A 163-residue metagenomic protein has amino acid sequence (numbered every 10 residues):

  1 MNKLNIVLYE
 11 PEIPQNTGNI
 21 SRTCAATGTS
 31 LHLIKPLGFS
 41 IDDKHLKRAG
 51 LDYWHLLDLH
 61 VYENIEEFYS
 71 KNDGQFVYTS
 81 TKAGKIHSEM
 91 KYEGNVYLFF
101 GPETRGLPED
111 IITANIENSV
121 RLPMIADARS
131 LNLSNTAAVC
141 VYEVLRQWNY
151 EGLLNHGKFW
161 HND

Functional and structural regions predicted by a protein language model:
M1-D163: Post-transcriptional modification and biogenesis factors for structured RNAs of the translation apparatus
